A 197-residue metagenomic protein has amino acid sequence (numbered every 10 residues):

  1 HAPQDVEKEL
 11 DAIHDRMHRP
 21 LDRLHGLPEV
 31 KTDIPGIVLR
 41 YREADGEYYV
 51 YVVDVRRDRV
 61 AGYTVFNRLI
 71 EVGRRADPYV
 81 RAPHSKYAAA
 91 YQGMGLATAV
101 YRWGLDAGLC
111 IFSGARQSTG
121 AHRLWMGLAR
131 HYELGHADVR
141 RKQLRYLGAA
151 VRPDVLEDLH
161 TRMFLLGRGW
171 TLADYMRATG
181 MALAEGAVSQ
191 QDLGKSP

Functional and structural regions predicted by a protein language model:
H1-R75, C110-P197: Terminal substrate-recognition subdomain of acyl/acetyltransferases
R74-A89: Conserved acetyl-CoA binding element of GNAT-fold acetyltransferases
A82-K86, D106-S113: Short acidic, glycine/Ser/Thr-rich loop/turn "cap" segments at secondary-structure junctions
Y87-D106: Conserved acetyl-CoA-binding loop-helix of GNAT-fold acetyltransferases
